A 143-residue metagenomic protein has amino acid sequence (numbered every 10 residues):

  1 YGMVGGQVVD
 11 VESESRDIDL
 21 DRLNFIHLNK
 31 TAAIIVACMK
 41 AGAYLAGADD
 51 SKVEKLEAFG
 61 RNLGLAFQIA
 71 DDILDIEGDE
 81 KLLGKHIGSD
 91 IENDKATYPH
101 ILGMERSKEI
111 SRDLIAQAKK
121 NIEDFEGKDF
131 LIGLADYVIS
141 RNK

Functional and structural regions predicted by a protein language model:
Y1-K143: All-alpha prenyltransferase/terpene-synthase fold signal
